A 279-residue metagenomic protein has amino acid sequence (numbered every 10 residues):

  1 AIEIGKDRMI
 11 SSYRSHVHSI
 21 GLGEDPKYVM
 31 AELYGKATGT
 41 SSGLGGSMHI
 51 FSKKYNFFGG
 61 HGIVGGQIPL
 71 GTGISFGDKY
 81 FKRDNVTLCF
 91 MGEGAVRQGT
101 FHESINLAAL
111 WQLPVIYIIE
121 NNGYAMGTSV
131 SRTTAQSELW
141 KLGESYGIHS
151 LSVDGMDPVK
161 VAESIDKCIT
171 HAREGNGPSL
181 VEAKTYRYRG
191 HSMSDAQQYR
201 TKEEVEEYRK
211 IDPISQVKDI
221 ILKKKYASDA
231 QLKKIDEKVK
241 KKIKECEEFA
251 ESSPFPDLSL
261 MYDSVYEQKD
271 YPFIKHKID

Functional and structural regions predicted by a protein language model:
A1-W111, S129-A135, W140, S145-G147: Cofactor-binding active-site loop characterized by glycine-rich and histidine/acidic residues
V17-H18, G123-M126, R187-R189: Short gly/pro/ser/thr-enriched loop/turn and capping motifs at secondary-structure boundaries
K79-R83, A135-K167, K210-I235: Conserved thiamine diphosphate
F101-S104, E163-T170: Glycine-rich, charged/polar anion/phosphate-binding loops that engage phosphate groups from diverse ligands
W111-S131: A short, conserved beta-to-alpha structural element at the edge of catalytic cores that scaffolds binding
I118-I119, L151-D154, V161, L180-K184: Short, conserved beta-strand edge motifs with alternating hydrophobic and charged residues
G123-T128, I148-V153, Q198-E206, Q231-L232: Short beta-alpha connecting loops at secondary-structure transitions that line or flank enzyme active sites
H171-D279: Glycine/aspartate-rich loop-and-adjacent alpha/beta segment that forms the canonical ThDP
